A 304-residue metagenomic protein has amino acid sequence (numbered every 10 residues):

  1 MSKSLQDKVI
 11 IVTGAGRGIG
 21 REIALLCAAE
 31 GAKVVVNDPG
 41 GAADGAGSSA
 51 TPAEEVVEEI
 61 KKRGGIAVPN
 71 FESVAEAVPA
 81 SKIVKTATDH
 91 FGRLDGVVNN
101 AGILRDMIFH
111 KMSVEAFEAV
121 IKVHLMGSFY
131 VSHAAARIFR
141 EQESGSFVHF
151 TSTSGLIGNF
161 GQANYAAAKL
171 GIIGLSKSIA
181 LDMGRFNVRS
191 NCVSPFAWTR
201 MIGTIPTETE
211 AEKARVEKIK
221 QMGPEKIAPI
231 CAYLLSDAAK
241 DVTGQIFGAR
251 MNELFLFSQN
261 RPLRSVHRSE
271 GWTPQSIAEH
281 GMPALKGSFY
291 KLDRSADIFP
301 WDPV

Functional and structural regions predicted by a protein language model:
S4-V35: Canonical Rossmann dinucleotide-binding motif of NAD(H)/NADP(H)-dependent dehydrogenases/reductases, specifically
Q6, R63-I66, T86-N99, R105 (+2 more regions): A glycine-rich helix->loop->beta "capping" turn within Rossmann-like NAD(P)(H)-dependent oxidoreductase domains
I60, I108-F109, A116-I121: Substrate-binding pocket helix/loop in short-chain dehydrogenase/reductase
F71-K85, V114: The beta1-alpha1 cofactor-binding region of Rossmann-like NAD(H)/NADP(H)-dependent oxidoreductases
S132, A168, S176: Active-site helix of classical SDR
S152: Residue(s) in the substrate-gating loop at a strand-loop-helix junction that position the organic substrate next
K213-V304: C-terminal helical subdomain
